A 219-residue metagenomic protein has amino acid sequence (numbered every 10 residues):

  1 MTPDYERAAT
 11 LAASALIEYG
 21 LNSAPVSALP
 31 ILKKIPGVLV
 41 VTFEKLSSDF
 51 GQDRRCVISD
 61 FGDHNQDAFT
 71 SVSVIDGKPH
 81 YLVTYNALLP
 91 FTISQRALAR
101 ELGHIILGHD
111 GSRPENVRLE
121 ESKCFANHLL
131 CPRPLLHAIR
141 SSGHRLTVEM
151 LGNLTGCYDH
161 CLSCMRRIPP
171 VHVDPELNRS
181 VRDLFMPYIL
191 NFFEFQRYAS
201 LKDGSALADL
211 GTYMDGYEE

Functional and structural regions predicted by a protein language model:
M1-E219: Active-site hotspot residues in diverse enzymes, especially metal/ion-binding acidic/histidine motifs
